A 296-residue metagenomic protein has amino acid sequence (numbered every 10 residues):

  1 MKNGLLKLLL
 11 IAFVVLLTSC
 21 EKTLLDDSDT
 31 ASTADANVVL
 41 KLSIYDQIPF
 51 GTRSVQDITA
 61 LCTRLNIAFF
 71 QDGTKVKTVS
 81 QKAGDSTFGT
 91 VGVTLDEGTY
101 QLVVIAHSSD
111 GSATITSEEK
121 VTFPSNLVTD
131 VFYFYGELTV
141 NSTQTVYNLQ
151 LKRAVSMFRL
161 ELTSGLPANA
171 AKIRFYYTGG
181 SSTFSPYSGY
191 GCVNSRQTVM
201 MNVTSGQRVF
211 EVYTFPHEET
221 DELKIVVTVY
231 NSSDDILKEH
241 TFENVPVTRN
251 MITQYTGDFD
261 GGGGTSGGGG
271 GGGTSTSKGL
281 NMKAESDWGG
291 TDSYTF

Functional and structural regions predicted by a protein language model:
M1-L9: Bacterial N-terminal signal peptides that target proteins for export
L16-S19: C-terminal motif of bacterial Sec signal peptides marking the signal peptidase cleavage site
K22-T90, L95-Q101, H107-D110, R249-F296: Acidic/polar, low-complexity intrinsically disordered N-terminal segments immediately downstream of a Sec signal
T23, K82-D85, S109-V146, S233-G262: Structured interaction patches on ligand/partner-binding surfaces of diverse proteins
S32-A34, N148-V155, T214-E219: Conserved "repeat-terminator" motif of extracellular CCP/Sushi domains
T59-T116, A171-M251, D292-F296: Tryptophan-paired
S125-V209: A sequence/structural signal for flexible, mid-protein segments enriched in small/helix-disrupting residues
L149-Q150, L162-L166, H217-D221, V226-D287: Exposed, polar/acidic Ser/Thr-rich sequence context and nearby capping/turn residues that mark flexible linkers
